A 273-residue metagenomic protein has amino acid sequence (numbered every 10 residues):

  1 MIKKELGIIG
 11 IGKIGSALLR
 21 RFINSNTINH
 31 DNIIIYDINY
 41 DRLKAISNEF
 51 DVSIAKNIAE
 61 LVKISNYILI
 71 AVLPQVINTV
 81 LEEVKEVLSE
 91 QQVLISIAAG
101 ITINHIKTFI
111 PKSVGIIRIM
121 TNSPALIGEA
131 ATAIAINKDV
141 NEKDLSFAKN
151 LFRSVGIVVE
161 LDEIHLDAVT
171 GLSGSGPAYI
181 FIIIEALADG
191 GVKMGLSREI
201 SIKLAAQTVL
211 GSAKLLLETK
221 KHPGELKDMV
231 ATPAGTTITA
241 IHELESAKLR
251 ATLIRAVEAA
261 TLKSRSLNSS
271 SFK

Functional and structural regions predicted by a protein language model:
M1-E49, S53-K56, E60, E129-A130 (+1 more regions): NAD(P)+-binding Rossmann beta1-loop-alpha1 motif at the extreme N-terminus of oxidoreductases
I2, A206-K273: NAD(P)-dependent Rossmann-like dehydrogenase/reductase catalytic/cofactor-binding core
L18, Y40, F50, I58-I134 (+1 more regions): Rossmann-like NAD(P)(H) cofactor-binding subdomain of soluble oxidoreductases
I33, L43, L61, I77 (+3 more regions): Small-residue helix-packing motif on alpha-helices
H105, F109-G115, A131-A168, F181-E218: Internal alpha-helical scaffold of NAD(P)-dependent oxidoreductase catalytic cores
I117, L166-G171, P223-D228: Short pre-catalytic strand/loop immediately N-terminal to key active-site residues, enriched for Gly-Thr
